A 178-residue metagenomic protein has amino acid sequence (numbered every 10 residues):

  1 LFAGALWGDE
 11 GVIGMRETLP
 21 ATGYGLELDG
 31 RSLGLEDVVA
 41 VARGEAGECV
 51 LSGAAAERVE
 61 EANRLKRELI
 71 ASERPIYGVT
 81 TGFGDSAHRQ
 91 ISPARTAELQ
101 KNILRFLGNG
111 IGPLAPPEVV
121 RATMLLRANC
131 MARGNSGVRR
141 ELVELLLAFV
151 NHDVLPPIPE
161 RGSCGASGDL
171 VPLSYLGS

Functional and structural regions predicted by a protein language model:
G11-S178: Conserved, well-structured ligand/cofactor-binding cores
